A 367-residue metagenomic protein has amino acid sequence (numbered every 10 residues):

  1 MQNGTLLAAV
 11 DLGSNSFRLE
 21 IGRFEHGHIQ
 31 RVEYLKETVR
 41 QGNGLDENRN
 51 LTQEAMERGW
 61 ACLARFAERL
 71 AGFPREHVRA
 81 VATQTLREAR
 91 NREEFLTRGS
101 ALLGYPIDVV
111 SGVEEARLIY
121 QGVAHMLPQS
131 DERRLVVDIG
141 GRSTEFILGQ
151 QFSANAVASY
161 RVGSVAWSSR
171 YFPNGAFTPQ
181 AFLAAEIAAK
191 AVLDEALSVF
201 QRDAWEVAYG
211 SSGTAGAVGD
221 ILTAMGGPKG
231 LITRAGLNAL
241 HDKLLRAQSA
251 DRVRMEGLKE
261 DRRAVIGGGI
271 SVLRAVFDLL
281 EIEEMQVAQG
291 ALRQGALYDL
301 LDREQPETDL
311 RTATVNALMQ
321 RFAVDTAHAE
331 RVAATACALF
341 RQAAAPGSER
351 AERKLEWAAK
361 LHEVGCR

Functional and structural regions predicted by a protein language model:
Q2-Q30: N-terminal basic/disordered segments at the start of proteins
G4-L7, I21-F24, R40, G44-R75 (+3 more regions): Helical "lid/coupling" subdomains associated with nucleotide-phosphate turnover
A8-V10, R79, L135-V137: Short aromatic-hydrophobic micro-motifs that form the base-stacking/packing surface for donor nucleotide recognition
L12-S14, I139-G141, Q150: A generic beta-sheet turn/junction motif
S16-R18, S143, A215: Structural motif
H28-V39: N-terminal glycine-rich anion-binding loops that anchor highly charged ligand groups
R133-I147: A generic, well-ordered mixed alpha/beta core segment in the N-terminal half of proteins
